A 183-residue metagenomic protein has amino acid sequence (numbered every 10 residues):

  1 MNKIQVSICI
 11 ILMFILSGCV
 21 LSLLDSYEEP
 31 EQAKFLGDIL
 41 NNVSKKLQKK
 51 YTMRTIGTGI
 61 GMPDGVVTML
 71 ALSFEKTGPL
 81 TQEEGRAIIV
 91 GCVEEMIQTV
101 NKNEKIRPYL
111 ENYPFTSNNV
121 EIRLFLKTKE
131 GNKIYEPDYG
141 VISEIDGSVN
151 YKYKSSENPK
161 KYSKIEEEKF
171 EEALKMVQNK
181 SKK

Functional and structural regions predicted by a protein language model:
M1-I8: Bacterial N-terminal signal peptides that target proteins for export
N2, K76-G78, L126: Short, flexible loop/turn elements at secondary-structure junctions
C9-S17: Bacterial N-terminal signal peptides
C19-S44: N-terminal presequence-like segments and adjacent domain-start helices
E29, A33-L36, G65, G78-I89: Solvent-exposed, acidic/flexible segments
G37, K45-P79: Short edge beta-strands and adjacent turn/loop segments
L40-V43, Q82-E111: Short, non-transmembrane amphipathic alpha-helical segments
K105-K183: Polar/charged, Gly/Pro-rich intrinsically disordered segments
